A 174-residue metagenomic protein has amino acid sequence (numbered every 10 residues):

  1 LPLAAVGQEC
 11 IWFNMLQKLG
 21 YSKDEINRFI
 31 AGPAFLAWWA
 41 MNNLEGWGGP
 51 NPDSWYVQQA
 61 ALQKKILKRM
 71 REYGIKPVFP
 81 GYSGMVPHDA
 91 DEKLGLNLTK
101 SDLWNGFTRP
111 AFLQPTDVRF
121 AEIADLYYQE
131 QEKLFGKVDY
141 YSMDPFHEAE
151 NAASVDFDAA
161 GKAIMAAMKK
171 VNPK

Functional and structural regions predicted by a protein language model:
L1-K174: Aromatic-lined carbohydrate-binding surfaces of glycoside hydrolases
